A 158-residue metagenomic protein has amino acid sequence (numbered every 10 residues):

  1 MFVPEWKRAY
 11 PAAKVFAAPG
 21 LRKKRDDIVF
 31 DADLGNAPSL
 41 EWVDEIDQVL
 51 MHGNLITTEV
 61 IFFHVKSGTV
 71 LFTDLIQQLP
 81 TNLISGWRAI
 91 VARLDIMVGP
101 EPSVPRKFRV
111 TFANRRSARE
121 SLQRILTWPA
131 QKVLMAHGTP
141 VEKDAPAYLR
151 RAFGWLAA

Functional and structural regions predicted by a protein language model:
M1, A18, H137: Catalytic nucleophile loop
M1-K7: Di-metal (Zn2+ and/or Mg2+/Mn2+) metal-binding site signature of metallo-dependent hydrolases with the MBL/beta-CASP
R8, F16-E59, V65, N114-E120 (+1 more regions): Metallo-beta-lactamase
Y10-A13, A130: A short helix->loop->beta-strand "cap" motif at the edges of active sites that frequently abuts
A13, S39-I46, A147-A157: Short secondary-structure transition/capping segments
N54-A157: Metallo-beta-lactamase
